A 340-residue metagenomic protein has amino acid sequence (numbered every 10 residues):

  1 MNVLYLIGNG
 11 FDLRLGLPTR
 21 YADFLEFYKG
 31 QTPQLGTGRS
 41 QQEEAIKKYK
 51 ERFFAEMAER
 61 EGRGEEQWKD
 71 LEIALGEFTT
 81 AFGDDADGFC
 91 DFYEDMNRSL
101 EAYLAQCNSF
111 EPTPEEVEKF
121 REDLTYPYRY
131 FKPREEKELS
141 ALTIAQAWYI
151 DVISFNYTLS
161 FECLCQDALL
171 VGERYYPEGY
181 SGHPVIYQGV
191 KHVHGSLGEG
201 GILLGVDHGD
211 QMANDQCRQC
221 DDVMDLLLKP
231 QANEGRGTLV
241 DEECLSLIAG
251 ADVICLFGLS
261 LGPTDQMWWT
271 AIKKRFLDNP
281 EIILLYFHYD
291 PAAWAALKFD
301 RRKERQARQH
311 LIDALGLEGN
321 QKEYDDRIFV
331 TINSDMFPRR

Functional and structural regions predicted by a protein language model:
N2-L6, L15, T19, D23 (+6 more regions): Active-site periphery "cap/insert" segments of enzyme catalytic domains
D12: Conserved Rossmann-like nucleotide-cofactor binding loop
Q41-K47, E51, G201-A249, F299-R308: Acidic, metal/cofactor-coordinating or nucleic-acid-engaging core segments within structured domains
G195-G198, D207-G209, L259-S260: Histidine- and/or cysteine-centered catalytic micro-motif in compact active-site loops
G200-L204, F337-R340: Short, solvent-exposed polar/charged micro-motifs at secondary-structure junctions
M267-R275, I282-R340: C-terminal regions of proteins
